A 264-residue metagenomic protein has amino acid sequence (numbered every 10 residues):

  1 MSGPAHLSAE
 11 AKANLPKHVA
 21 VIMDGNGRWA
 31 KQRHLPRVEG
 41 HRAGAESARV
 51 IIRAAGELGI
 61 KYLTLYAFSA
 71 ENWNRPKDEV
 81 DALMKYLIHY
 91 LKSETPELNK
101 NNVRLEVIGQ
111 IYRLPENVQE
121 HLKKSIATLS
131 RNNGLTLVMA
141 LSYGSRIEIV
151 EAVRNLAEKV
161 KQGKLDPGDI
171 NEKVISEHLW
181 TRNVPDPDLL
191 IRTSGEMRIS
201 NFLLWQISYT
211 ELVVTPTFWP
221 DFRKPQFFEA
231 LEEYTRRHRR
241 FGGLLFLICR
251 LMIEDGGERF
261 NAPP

Functional and structural regions predicted by a protein language model:
M1-C249: Flexible, compositionally biased loop and terminal segments
I248-P264: Short, basic, low-complexity termini and linkers enriched in Ser/Thr/Gly/Pro that act as targeting/leader peptides
